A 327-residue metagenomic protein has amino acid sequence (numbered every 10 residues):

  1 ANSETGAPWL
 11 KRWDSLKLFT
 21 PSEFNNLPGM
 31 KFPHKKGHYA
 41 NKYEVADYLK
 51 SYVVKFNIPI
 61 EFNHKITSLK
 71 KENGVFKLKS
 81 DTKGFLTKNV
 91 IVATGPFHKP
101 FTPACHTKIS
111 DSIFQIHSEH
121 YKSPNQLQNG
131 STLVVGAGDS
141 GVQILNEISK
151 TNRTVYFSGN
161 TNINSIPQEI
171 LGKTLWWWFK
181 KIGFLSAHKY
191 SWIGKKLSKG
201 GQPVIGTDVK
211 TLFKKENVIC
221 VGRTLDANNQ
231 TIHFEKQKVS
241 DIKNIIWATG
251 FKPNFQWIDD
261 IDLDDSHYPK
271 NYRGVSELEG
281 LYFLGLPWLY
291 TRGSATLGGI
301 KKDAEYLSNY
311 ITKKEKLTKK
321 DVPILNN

Functional and structural regions predicted by a protein language model:
A1-E4, P8, G37-N327: Flavin (primarily FAD) cofactor-binding/catalytic cores of flavoenzymes
R12-D14: Glycine-rich loop at the start of a catalytic domain that most often binds anionic cofactors/ligands
L16-H38, K189: Glycine-rich flavin
